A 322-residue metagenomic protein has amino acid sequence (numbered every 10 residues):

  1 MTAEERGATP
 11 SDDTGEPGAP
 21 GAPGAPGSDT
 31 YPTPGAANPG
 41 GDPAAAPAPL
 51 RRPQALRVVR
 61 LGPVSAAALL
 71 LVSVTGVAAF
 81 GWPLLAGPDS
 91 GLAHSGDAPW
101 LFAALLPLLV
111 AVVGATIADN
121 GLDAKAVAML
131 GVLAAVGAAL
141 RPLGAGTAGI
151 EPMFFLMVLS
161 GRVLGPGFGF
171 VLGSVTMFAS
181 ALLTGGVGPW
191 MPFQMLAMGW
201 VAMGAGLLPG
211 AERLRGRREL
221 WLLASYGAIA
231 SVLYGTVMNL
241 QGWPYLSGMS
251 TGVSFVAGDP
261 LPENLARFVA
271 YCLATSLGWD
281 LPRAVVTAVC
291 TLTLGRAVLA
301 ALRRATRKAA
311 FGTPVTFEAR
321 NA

Functional and structural regions predicted by a protein language model:
T2-D13, G27-P63: Short, Lys/Arg-rich, polar N-terminal cytosolic tail immediately upstream of the first transmembrane signal-anchor
E4, A48-A103, E151, V187 (+2 more regions): Membrane-embedded alpha-helical hairpins and interfacial helices in multi-pass inner-membrane proteins
L101-A126, G131-A134: Helix-loop-helix hairpins and the membrane-proximal interhelical loops of multi-pass alpha-helical transport proteins
L101-L109, E151-S160, P192-W200: Membrane-embedded alpha-helical segments of multi-pass membrane proteins, especially the transmembrane helices
A111-A115, M153-G169, G204-L208: Generic transmembrane alpha-helix motif of multi-pass integral membrane proteins
L122-L133, M153-L156, F193-A197, L222-L223: Cytoplasmic-side transmembrane-helix entry/capping segments in multi-pass membrane proteins
A139, L143, P166-G167, S231-L240: Mid-bilayer segments of alpha-helical transmembrane spans in multi-pass integral membrane proteins that mediate
A139-P152, S174-P209, R215, W221: Interfacial aromatic-anchored transmembrane helix boundaries in multi-pass membrane proteins
